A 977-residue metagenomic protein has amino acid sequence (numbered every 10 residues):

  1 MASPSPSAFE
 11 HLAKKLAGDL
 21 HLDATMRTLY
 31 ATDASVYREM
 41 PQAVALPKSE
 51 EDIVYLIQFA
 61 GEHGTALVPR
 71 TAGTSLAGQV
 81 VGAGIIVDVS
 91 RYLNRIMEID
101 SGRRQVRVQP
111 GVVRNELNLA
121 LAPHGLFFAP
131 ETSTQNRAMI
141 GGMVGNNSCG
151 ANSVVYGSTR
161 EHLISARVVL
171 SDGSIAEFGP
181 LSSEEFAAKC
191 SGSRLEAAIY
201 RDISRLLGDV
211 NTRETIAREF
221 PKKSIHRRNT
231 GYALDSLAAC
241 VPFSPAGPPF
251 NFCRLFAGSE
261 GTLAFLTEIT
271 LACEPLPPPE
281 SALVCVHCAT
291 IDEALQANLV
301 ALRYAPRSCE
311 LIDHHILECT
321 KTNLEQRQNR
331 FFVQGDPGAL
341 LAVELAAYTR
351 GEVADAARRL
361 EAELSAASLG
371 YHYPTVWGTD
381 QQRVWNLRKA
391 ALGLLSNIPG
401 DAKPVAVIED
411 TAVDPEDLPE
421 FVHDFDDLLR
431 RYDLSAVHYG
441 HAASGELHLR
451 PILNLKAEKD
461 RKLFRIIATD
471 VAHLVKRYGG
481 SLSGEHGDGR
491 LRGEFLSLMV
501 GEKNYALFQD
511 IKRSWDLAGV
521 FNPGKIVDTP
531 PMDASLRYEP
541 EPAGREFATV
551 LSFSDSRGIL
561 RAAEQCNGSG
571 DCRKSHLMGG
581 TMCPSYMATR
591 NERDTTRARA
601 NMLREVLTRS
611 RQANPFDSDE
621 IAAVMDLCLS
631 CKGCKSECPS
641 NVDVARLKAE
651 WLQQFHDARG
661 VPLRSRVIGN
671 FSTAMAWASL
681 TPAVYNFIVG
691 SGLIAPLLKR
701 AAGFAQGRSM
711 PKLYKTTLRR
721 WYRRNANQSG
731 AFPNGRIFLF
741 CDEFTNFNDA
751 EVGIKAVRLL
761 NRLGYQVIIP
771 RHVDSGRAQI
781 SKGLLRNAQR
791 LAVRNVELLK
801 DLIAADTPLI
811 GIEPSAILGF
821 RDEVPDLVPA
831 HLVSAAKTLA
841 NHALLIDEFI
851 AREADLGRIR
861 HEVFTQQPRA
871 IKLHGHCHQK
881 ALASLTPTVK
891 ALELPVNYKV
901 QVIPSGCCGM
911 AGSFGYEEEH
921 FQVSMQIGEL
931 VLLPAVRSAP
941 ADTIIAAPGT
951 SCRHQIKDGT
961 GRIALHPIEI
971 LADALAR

Functional and structural regions predicted by a protein language model:
M1-E62, A72-R104, S133, T262 (+4 more regions): N-terminal flexible segment immediately upstream of the FAD-binding catalytic core in FAD-dependent oxidoreductases
F9, R477-S481, G489-L627, V644-G660 (+1 more regions): Ferredoxin-type iron-sulfur electron-transfer modules and their immediate structural context
L12, S35-L67, I85, V89-T132 (+6 more regions): N-terminal glycine-rich flavin-associated loop
M26, S75-G78, T134-G141, H226-L237 (+15 more regions): A glycine-rich phosphate-binding loop feature that marks nucleotide/adenosyl-phosphate handling sites
S35, G145, S153-Y156, L163-L387 (+3 more regions): C-terminal substrate-binding/cap subdomain adjacent to the FAD-binding core in PCMH-type and related FAD-linked
L237-L263, S281-A282, V286-A305, Y348 (+11 more regions): Long hydrophobic segments that form regular secondary structure
I269-L276, L295-N298, L302-A402, A406 (+10 more regions): Terminal amphipathic helices with adjacent charged low-complexity linkers/tails
D516, P523, Y538, A645-R977: Iron-sulfur cluster-binding electron-transfer modules in prokaryotic oxidoreductases
